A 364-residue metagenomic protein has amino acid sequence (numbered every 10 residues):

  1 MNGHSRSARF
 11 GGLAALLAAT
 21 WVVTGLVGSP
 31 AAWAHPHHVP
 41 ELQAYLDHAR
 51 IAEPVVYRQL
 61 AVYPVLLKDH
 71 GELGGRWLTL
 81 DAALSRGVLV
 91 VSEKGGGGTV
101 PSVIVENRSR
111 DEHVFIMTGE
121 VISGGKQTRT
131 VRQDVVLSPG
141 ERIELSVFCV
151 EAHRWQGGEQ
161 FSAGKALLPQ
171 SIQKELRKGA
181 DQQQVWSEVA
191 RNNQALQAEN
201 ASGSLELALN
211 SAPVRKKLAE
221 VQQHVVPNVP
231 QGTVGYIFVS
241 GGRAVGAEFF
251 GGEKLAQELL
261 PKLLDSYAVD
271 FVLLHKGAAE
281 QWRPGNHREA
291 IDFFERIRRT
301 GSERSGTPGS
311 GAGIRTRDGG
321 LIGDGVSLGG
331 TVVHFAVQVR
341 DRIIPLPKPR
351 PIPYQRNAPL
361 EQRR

Functional and structural regions predicted by a protein language model:
N2-L17: Bacterial N-terminal signal peptides that target proteins for export
S5-S7, G28, L273: Low-complexity, compositionally biased segments
R9, G25-A32: N-terminal targeting/docking segments
A14-G28: Bacterial N-terminal signal peptides
A32-R364: Intrinsically disordered, low-complexity segments enriched in small/polar residues
